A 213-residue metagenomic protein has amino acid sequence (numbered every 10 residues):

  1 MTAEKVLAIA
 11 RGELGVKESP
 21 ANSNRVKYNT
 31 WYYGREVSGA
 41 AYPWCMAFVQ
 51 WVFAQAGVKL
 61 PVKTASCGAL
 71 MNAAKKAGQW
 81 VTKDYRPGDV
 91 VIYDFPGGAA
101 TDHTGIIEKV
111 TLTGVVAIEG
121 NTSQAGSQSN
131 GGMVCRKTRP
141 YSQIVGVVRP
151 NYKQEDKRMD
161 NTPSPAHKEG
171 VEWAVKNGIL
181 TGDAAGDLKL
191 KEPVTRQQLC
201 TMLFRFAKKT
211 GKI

Functional and structural regions predicted by a protein language model:
M1-I9, R149-E155, A184, Q198: Cysteine-nucleophile amide-bond enzymes
M1-V58, N177-I179: N-terminal capping segments
T2, V58-Q124: ...with weaker cross-activation on analogous glycine-rich loops/strands in unrelated enzymes
A10, V49, G88-V91, G105 (+3 more regions): Residue-level preference for non-acidic, small/hydrophobic
N24-P43, G78-T82, D160-P163, D183-Q198: A glycine-rich, coil/turn loop motif that links secondary-structure elements
M46-W51, D156-I213: Short, solvent-exposed alpha-helical surface patches in non-cytosolic proteins
L112-Q154: Active-site signature of cysteine proteases
